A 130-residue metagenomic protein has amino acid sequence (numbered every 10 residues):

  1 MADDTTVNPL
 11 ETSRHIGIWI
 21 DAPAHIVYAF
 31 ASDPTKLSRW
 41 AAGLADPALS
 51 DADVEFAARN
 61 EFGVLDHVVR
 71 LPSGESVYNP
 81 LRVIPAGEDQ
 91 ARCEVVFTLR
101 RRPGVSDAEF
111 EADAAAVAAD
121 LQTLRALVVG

Functional and structural regions predicted by a protein language model:
M1-P47: Hydrophobic ligand-binding cavity/cleft-lining segments
S13-H15, L49-D53, E75-P80: Short, surface-exposed coil-to-beta transition loops
G17-D21, E55, R82: Generic structural detector for well-ordered beta-strands
I26-A31, L37, F56, H67 (+2 more regions): Hydrophobic pocket/interface hotspot
A42-A48, N60-V68: Short, hydrophobic/aromatic-rich segments at coil-to-beta transitions
A45-A57, V83, V95: Structured N-terminal alpha/beta-domain signature that marks small ligand/cofactor-binding or signaling modules
R59-N60, G87: A generic structural motif
V68-G130: Beta-strand/loop substructures that line and gate deep hydrophobic ligand-binding cavities in soluble
